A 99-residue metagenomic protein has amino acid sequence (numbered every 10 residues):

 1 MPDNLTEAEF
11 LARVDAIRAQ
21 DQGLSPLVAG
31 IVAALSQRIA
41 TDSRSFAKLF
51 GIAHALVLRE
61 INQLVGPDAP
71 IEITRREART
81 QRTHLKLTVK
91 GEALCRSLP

Functional and structural regions predicted by a protein language model:
P2-G30: Short alpha-helical segments that sit at the start of domains
P2-N4, L11-A12, I61, R76-Q81 (+1 more regions): Short, structured secondary-structure boundary patches
R18-S25, D42, I73-P99: Short, cationic-aromatic polyanion-contact patches
L27, I31, D42, V57-E60: Amphipathic alpha-helical interface surfaces
A34-R38: Short helix-capping/hinge SLiMs at alpha-helix to coil transitions
A40, G66-E72: Short hinge/loop at the helix->beta-strand junction immediately C-terminal to the helix-turn-helix recognition helix
A40-K48: Short acidic, hydrophobic short linear motifs in intrinsically disordered regions
I52-P67, R82: Short amphipathic alpha-helical interaction segments
